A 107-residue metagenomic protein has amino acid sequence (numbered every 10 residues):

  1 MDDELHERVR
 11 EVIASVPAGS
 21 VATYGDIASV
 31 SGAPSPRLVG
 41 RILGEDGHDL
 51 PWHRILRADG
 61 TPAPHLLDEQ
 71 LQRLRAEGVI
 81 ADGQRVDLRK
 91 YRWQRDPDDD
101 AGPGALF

Functional and structural regions predicted by a protein language model:
M1-F107: Nucleic acid-binding interface residues in structured DNA/RNA-binding domains, emphasizing the DNA-engaging scaffolds
